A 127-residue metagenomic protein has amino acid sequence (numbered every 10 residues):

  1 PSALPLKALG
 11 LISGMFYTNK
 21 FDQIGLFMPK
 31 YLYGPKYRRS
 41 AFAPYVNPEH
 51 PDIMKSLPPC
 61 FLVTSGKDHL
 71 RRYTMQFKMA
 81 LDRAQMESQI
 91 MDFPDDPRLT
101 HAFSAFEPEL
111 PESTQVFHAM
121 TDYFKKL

Functional and structural regions predicted by a protein language model:
P1-L127: Alpha/beta-hydrolase superfamily serine-hydrolase fold, recognizing
